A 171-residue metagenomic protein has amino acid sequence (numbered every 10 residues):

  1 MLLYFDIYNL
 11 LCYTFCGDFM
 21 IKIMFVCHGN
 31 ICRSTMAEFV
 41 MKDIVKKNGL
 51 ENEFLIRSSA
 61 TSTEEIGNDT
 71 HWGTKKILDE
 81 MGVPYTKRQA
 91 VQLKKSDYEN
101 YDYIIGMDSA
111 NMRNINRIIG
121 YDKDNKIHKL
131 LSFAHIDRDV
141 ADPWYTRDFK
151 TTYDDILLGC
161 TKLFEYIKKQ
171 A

Functional and structural regions predicted by a protein language model:
L3-G17: Short, positively charged and aromatic/hydrophobic N-terminal segments
I7-L11, K46, L93, I136 (+1 more regions): Alpha-helical protein-protein interaction elements
Y13-N100, E165-A171: Conserved active-site segments centered on acidic
C27, L78, I105-G106, I156: Hydrophobic structural packing positions in well-ordered secondary structure
S34, M107-D108: Replace "coordinates the UDP/GDP/TDP-sugar" with "coordinates nucleotide-activated sugar donors
Y103, S109-A171: Phosphate-binding/catalytic loops
